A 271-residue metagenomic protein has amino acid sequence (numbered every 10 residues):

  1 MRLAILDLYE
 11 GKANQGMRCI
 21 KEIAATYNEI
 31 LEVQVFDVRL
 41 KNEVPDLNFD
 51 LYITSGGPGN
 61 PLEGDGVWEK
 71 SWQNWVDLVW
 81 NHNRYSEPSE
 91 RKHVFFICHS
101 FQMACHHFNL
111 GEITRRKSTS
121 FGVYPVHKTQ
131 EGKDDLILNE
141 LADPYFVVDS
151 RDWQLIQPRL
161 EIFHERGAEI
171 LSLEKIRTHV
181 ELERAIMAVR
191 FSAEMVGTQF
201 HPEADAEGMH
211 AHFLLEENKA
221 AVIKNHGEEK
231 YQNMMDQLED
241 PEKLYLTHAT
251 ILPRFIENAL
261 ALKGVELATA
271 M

Functional and structural regions predicted by a protein language model:
M1-Y85, A206-H210, E216, A221-M271: N-terminal beta1-alpha1 cap of cysteine-dependent amidohydrolase-like domains
A4-L8, I97, S150: Short hydrophobic segments within beta-strands
G11, K41, N60, Q102 (+3 more regions): Surface-exposed, flexible loop/turn segments at secondary-structure boundaries
N28, N109-G208: Pocket-forming structural segment of enzyme catalytic cores
D46, P88, N139-L141: Short, flexible hinge/linker loops that cap or flank conserved catalytic cores
S55, I97, T198-F200: Catalytic metal- and UDP-sugar-binding loop of GT-A-like glycosyltransferases, i.e., residues flanking the conserved
G59-G132: Cysteine-nucleophile active-site neighborhood
